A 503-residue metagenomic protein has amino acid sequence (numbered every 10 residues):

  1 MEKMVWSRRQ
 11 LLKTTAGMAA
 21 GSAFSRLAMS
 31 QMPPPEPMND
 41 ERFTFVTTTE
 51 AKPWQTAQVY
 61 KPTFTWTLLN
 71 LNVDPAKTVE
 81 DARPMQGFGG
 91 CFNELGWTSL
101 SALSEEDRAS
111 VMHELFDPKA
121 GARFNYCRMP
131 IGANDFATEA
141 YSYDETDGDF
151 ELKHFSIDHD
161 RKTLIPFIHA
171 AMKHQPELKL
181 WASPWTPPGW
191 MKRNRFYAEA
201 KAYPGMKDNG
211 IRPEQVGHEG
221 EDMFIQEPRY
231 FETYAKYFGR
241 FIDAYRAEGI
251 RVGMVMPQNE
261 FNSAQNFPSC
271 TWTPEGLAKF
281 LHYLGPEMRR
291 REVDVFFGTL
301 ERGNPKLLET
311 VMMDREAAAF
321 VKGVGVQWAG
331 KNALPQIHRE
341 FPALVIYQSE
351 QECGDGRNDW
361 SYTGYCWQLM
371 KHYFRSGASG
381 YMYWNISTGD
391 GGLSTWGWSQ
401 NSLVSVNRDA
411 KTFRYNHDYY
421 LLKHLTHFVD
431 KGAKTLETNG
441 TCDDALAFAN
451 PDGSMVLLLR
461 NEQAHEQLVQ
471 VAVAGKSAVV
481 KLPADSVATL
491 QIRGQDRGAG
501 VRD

Functional and structural regions predicted by a protein language model:
M1-A19: N-terminal secretory signal peptides and thylakoid transit peptides that target proteins across membranes
M4, S25-K52: C-terminal segment of N-terminal export signals and the immediately downstream linker at the start of the mature
Q55-I250: N-terminal catalytic cores of secreted or lumenal carbohydrate-active enzymes
K236-R240, A244-M254, F261-Q351: Active-site neighborhood of glycoside hydrolase catalytic domains
Q348-Y420: Aromatic/acidic polysaccharide-binding cleft in carbohydrate-active enzymes
V406-G453: Glycan-recognition and catalytic regions of carbohydrate-active enzymes
H427, T438-A474, D485: Carbohydrate-binding surface patches
P483-D503: C-terminal beta-strand-rich structural cap/linker in extracellular carbohydrate-active enzymes
